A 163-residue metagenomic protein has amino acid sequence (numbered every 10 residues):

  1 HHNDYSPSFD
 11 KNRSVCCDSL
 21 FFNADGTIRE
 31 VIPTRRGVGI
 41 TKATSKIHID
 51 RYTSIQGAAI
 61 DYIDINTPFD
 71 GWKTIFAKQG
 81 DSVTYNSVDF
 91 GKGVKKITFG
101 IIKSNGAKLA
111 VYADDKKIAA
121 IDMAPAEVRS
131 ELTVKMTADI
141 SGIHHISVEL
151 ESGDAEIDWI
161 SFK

Functional and structural regions predicted by a protein language model:
H1-D4, F99: Hydrophobic core segments of beta-strands in well-ordered, beta-rich domains
Y5-F9: Short proline/glycine-enriched turn/loop segments at secondary-structure junctions
K11-C16, F21, R29-K163: Extracytoplasmic
